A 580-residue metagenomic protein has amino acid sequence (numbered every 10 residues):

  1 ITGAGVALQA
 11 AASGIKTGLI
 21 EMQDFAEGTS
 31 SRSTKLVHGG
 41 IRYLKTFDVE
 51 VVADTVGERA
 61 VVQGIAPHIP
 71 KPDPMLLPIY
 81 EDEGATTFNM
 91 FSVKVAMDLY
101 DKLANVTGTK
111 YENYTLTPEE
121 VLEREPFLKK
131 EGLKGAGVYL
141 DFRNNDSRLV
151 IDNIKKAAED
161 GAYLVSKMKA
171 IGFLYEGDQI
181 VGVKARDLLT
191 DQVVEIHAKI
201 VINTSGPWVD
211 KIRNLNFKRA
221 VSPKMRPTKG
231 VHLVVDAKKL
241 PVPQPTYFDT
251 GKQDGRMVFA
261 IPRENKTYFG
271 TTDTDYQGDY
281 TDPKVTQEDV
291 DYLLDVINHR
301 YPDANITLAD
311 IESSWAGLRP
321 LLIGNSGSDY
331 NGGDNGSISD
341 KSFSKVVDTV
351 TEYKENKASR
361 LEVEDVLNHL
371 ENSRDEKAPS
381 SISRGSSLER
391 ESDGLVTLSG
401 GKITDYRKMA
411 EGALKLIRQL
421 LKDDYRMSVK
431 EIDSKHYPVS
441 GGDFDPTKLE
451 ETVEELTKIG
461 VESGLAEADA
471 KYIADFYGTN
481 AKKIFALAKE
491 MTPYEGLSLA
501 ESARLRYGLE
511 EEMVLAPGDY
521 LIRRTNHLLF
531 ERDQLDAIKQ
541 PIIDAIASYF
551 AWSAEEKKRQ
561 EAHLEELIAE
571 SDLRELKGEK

Functional and structural regions predicted by a protein language model:
G3-A4: N-terminal Rossmann-fold NAD(P) dinucleotide-binding loop
A7, A11-A12, K156: Gly/Ala-rich phosphate-binding loop of Rossmann-like dinucleotide-binding domains, activating on the conserved
A11-S33: Glycine-rich FAD pyrophosphate-binding loop
Q23, I69, E81-K94, T109-E131 (+10 more regions): C-terminal accessory subdomains/tails of enzymes that are appended
K35-R124, V258: Dinucleotide-binding Rossmann-like beta1-alpha1 core, especially the glycine-rich loop that anchors the ADP
V138-Y139, V183-D187: Short beta-strand segments that buttress and anchor functional surface loops
S166-V181: A conserved short coil-to-beta-strand element within the FAD-binding core of flavoproteins
L189-I200: Core beta-strand elements of the Rossmann-like FAD/NAD(P) dinucleotide-binding domain in flavoenzyme oxidoreductases
